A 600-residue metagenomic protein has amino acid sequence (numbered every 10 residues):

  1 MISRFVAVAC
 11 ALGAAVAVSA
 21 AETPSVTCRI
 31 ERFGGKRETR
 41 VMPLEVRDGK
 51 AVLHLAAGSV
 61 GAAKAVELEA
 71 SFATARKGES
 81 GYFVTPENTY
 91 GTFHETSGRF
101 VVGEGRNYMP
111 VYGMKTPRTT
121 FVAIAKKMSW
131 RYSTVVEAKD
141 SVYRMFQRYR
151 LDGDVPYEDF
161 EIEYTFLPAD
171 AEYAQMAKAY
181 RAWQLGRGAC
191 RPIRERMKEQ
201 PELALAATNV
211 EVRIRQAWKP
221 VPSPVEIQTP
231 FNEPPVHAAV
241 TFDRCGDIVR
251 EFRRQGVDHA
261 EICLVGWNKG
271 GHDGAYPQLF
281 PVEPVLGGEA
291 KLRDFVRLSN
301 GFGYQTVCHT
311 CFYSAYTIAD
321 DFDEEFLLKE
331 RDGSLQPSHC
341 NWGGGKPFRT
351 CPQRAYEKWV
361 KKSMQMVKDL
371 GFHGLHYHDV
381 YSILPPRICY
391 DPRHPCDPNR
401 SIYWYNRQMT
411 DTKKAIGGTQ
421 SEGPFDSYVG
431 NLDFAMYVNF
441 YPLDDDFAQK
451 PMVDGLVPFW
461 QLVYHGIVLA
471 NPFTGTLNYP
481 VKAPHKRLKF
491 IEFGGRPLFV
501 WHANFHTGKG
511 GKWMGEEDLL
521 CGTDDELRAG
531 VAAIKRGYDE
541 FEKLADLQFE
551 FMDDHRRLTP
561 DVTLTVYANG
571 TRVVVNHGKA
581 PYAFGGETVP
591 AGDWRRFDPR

Functional and structural regions predicted by a protein language model:
M1-A9: Bacterial N-terminal signal peptides that target proteins for export
A9-S19: Hydrophobic h-region of N-terminal signal peptides that target proteins for export in Gram-negative bacteria
A21-E261, Q305, W594: Carbohydrate-recognition beta-sandwich/jelly-roll modules in extracellular/periplasmic carbohydrate-active proteins
L55, F252, S299, D379 (+1 more regions): Conserved, mostly hydrophobic/aromatic
R76-K77, Q255-D258, G301-G303, M409-T419 (+1 more regions): Structural alpha-beta junctions
T116-T119, I124, M128-S133, D140-E172 (+5 more regions): Active-site-proximal substrate-binding groove within the catalytic cores of carbohydrate-active enzymes
T208-W359, H373-G374, S382-H394: Aromatic-lined carbohydrate-binding/catalytic grooves of carbohydrate-active enzymes
